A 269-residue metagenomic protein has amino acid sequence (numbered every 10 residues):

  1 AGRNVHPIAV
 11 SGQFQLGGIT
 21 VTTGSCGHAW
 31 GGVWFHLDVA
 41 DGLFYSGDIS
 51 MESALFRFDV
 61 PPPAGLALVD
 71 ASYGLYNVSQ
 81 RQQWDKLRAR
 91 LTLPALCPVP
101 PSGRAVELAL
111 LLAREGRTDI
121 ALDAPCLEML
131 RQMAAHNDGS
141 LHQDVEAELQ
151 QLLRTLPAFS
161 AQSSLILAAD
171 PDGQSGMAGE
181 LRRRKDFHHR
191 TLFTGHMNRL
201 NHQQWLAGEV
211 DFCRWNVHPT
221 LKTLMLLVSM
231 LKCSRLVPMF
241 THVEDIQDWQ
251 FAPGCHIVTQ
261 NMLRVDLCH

Functional and structural regions predicted by a protein language model:
A1-R104, L110-D119, D144: His/Asp/Glu-rich metal-coordinating catalytic cores of metallo-dependent phosphodiesterases/hydrolases acting on
G2-I8, G18-V21, G65-A67, D138-Q151 (+3 more regions): Active-site regions of enzymes building and remodeling cell-envelope glycoconjugates
A9-F56, Q151-L181, P219-L226, L263-H269: Core dinuclear metal-dependent hydrolase active-site scaffold
C26-A29, G47-I49, A71-Y73, P100-S102 (+5 more regions): Active-site metal-binding loops of divalent metal-dependent hydrolases
V60-P63, E115, L181-H188, V228-K232: Short, conserved loop/helix-junction motifs that constitute active-site signature segments in enzyme catalytic cores
Q80-A147, L226-H269: Binuclear metal-ion centers of metallo-dependent hydrolases, dominated by the metallo-beta-lactamase
M177-E209: Redox- and metal-dependent alpha/beta enzyme cores, enriched for Fe-S-associated oxidoreductases and cofactor-handling
G208-S234: His/Asp/Glu-enriched, well-ordered alpha-helical/loop segment that forms or immediately abuts the divalent-metal
